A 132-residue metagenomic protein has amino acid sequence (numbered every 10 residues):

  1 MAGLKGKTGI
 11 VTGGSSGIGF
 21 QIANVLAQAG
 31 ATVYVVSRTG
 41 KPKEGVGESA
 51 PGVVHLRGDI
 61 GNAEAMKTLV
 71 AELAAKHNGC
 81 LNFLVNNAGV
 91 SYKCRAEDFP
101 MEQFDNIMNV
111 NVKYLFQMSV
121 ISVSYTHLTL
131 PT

Functional and structural regions predicted by a protein language model:
T8, S15-S16: Conserved glycine-rich cofactor-binding loop
A29-G45: Conserved glycine-rich Rossmann-like NAD(P)H-binding loop of the short-chain dehydrogenase/reductase
G58-T68, M101: The beta1-alpha1 cofactor-binding region of Rossmann-like NAD(H)/NADP(H)-dependent oxidoreductases
N87-Y92: Conserved NAD(P)H cofactor-binding loop of Rossmann-fold oxidoreductase domains
R95-A96, P100-D105: Substrate-binding pocket helix/loop in short-chain dehydrogenase/reductase
S119-V120: A short, exposed helix-loop element centered on a Lys and neighboring polar residues
T126-T132: Conserved small/polar residues in nucleotide/adenosyl-binding loops
